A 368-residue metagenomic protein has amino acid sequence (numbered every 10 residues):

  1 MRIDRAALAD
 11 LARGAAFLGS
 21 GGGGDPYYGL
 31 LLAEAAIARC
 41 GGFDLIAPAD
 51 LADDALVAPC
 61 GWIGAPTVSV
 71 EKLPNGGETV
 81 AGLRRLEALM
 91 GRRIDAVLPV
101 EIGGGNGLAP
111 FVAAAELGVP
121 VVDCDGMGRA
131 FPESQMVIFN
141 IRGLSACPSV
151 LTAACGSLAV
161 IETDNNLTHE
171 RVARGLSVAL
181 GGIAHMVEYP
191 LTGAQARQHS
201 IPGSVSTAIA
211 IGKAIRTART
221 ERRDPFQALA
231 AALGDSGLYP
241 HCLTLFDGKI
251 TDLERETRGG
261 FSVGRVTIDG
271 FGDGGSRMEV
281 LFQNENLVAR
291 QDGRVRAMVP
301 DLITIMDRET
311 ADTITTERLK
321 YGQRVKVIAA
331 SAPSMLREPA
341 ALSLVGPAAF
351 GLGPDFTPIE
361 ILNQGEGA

Functional and structural regions predicted by a protein language model:
A9-W62, R318-P333: N-terminal low-complexity or amphipathic/hydrophobic leaders
D25-G29, T79-V80, V100-V112, G128-E133: Short glycine/serine/threonine-rich phosphate/pyrophosphate-binding segments that cradle anionic phosphate groups
L51-D95: Glycine-rich oxoanion-binding loops at beta->alpha junctions
L51-T67, M136-L176: A structural-propensity feature for long, helix-poor, extended segments
E116-Q135: Short, acidic/small-residue loops that bind anionic groups at enzyme active sites
A154-S204: Conserved anion/nucleotide-ligand pocket segment
A210-G270: Oxyanion-binding "anion nests"
T251-A368: C-terminal non-catalytic interaction/assembly regions of soluble proteins
